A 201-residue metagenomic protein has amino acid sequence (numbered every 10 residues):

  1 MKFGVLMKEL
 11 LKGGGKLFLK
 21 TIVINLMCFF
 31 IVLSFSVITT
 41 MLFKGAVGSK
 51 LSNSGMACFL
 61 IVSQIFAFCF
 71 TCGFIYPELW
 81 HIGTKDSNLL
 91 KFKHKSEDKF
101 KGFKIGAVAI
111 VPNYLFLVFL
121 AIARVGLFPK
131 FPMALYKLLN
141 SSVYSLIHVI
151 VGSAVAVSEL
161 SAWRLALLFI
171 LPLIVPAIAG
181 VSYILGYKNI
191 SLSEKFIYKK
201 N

Functional and structural regions predicted by a protein language model:
M1-H81: Transmembrane alpha-helical insertion/packing segments
M1-L11, F74-E97, L185-K199: Cytoplasmic membrane-interface regions of multi-pass membrane proteins
M27, I31-F43, F70-E78, L115-A123 (+5 more regions): Alpha-helical membrane-inserting segments
C28, K104-L139: Hydrophobic alpha-helical membrane-insertion segments
F59-S63, K91-F116: Transmembrane alpha-helical segments of multi-pass membrane proteins
A67-H81, S161-E194: Transmembrane alpha-helical segments in integral membrane proteins
S87-K101, V149-A156: Short membrane-interface loop/juxtamembrane segments of multi-pass integral membrane proteins
G126-E159: Membrane-interfacial helical/loop segments at transmembrane boundaries in membrane proteins
